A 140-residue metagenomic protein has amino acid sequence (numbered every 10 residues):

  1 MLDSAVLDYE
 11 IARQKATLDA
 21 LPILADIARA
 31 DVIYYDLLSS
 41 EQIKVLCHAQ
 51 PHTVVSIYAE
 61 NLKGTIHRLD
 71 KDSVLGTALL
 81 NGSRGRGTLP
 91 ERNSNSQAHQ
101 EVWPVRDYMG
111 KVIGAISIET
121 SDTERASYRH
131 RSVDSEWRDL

Functional and structural regions predicted by a protein language model:
M1, L46-P51, I113, S117: Short, compositionally biased low-complexity segments
M1-I23, A28, S121-L140: PAS-family sensory modules
Y9, Y34-Y35, Y58, Y108 (+1 more regions): Sequence-level detector for tyrosine residue identity
Q14, Q42, Q50, Q97-Q100: Residue-identity detector for glutamine
L21-P90: Structured interaction and signal-relay segments at domain junctions
L69-S135: Sensory/regulatory domains in signal-transduction proteins
